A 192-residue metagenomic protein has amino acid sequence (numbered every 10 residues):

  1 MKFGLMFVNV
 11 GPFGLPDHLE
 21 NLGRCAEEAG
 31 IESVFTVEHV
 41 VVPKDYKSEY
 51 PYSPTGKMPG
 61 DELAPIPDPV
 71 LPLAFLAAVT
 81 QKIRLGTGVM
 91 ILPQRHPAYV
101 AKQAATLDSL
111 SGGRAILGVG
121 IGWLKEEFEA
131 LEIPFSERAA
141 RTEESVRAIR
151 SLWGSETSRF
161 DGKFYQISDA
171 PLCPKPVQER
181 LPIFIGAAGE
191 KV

Functional and structural regions predicted by a protein language model:
M1-V192: Active-site-adjacent structural elements that line small-molecule/cofactor binding pockets in enzymes
